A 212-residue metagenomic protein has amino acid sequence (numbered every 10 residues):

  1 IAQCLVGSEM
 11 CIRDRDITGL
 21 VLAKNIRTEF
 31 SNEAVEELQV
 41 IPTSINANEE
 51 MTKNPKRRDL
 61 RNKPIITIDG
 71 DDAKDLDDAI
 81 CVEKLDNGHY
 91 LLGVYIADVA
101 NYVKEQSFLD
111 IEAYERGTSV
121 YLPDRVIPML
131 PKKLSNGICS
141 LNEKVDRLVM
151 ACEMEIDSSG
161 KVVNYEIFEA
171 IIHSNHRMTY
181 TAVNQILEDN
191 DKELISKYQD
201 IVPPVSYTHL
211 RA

Functional and structural regions predicted by a protein language model:
I1-G7, I12, H209-A212: Single conserved hydrophobic/aromatic residue that forms the stacking wall/gate of nucleotide- or nucleobase-binding
A2, L92, P204: Hydrophobic (often cysteine-bearing) scaffold residues that line and stabilize catalytic clefts of nucleotide/cofactor
Q3, I68, C152: A residue-level signal for conserved active-site and pocket-lining positions in enzyme catalytic cores
Q3, T52, A97-V99, S159 (+1 more regions): Structured aminoacyl-transfer and RNA-binding surfaces used for tRNA recognition/handling in the translation apparatus
S8-G93, A100-V145: Charge-lined substrate channels and their catalytic hotspots, especially those that engage the 3′ end of RNA
G93-Y95, E153: Residues within well-ordered beta-strands of beta-sheet-rich folds
Y95-A97, F168-E169: Secondary-structure transition/turn motif
V120-L210: Conserved catalytic alpha/beta cores of large enzymes that bind or transform nucleotide phosphates and polynucleotides
